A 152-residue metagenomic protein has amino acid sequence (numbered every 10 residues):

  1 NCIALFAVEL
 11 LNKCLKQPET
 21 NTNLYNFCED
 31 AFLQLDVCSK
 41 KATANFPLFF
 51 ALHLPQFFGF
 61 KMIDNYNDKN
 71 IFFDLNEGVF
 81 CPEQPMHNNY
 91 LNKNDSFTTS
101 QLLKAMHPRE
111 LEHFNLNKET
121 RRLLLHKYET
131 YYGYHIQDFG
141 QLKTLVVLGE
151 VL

Functional and structural regions predicted by a protein language model:
N1-L152: Non-catalytic alpha-helical scaffolds and adjoining flexible linkers that form interface surfaces for assembly
